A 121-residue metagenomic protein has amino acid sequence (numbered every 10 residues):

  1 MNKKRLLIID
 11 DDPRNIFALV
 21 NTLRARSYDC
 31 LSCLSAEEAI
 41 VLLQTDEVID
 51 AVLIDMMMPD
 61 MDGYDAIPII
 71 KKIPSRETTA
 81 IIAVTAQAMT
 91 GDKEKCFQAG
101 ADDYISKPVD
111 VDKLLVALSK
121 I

Functional and structural regions predicted by a protein language model:
F17-A25: Charged docking surfaces used in two-component/phosphorelay signaling
S27-L34, L42: Short hydrophobic/Thr-rich beta-strand motif most characteristic of the beta2 strand and flanking loop of CheY-like
E47-L53: Active-site beta3 strand of CheY-like receiver
D55, T85: Active-site residues of response regulator receiver
M58-M61: Receiver (REC) domain active-site loop signature in two-component systems and cognate sites in sensor histidine kinases
V109-L118: C-terminal output helix
